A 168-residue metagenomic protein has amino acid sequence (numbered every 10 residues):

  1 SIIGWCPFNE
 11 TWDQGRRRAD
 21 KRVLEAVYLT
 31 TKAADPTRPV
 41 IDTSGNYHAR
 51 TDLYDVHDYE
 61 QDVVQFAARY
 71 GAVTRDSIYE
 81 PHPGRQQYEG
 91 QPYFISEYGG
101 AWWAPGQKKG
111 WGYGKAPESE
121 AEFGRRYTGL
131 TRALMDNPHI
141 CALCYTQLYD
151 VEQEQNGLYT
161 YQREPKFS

Functional and structural regions predicted by a protein language model:
S1-L53, G90, E122, K166: Active-site neighborhood of glycoside hydrolase catalytic domains
I3-W5, L29, T74-S168: Substrate-binding clefts and catalytic carboxylate motifs of secreted carbohydrate-active enzymes
R17, A26, D62, F66 (+1 more regions): Intrinsic-disorder/low-complexity, polar/charged segments
D20, S44-V73, W103, L148-E164: Substrate-binding cleft/loops of secretory-pathway carbohydrate-active enzymes
K32-V40, S44, A67-P83: Short, surface-exposed, charge-dense and proline/glycine-enriched linear segments
